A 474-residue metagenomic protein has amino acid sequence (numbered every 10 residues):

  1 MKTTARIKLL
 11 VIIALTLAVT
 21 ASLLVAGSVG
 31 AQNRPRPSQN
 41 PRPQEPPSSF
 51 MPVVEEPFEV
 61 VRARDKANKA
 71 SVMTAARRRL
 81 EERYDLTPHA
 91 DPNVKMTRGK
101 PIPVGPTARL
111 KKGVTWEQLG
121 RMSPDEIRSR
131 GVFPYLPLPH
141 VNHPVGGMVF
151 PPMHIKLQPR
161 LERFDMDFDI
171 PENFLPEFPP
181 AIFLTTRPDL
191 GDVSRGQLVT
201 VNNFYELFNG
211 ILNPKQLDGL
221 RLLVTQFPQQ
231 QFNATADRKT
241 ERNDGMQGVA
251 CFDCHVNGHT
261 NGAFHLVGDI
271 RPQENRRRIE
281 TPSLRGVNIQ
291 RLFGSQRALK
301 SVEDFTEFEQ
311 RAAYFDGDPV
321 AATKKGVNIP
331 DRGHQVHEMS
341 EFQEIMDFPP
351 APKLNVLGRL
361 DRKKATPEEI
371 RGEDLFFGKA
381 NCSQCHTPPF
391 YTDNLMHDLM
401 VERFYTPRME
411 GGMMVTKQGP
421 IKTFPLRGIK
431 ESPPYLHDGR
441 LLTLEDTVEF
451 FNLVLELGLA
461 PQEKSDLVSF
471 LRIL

Functional and structural regions predicted by a protein language model:
M1-K2, Q32: Initiator methionine at the very start of the polypeptide chain
K2-L15: Bacterial N-terminal signal peptides that target proteins for export
I12-L24: Bacterial N-terminal signal peptides
V25-G30: Sec/Tat signal peptide C-region and signal peptidase I cleavage site
A31-L474: Periplasmic c-type cytochrome electron-transfer domains
